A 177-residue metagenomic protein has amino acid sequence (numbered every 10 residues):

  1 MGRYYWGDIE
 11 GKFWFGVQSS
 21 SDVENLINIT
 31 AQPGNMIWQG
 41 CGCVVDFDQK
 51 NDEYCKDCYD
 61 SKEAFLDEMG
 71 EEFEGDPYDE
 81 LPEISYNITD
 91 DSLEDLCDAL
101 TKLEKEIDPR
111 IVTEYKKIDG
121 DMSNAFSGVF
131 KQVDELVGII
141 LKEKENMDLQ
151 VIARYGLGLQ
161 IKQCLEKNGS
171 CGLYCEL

Functional and structural regions predicted by a protein language model:
M1-K167, C175-L177: Acidic (Asp/Glu-rich) sequence patches and key acidic residues that form negatively charged surfaces used
